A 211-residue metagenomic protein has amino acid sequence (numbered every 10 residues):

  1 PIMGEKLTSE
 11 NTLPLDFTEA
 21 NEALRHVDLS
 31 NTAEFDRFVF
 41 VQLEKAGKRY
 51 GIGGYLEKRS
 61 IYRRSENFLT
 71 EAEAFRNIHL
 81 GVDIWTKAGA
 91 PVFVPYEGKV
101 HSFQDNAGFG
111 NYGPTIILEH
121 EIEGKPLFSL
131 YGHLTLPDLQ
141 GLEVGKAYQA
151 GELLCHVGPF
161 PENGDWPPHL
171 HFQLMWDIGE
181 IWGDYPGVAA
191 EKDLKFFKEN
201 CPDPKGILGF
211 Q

Functional and structural regions predicted by a protein language model:
P1-D83, K87, D193-Q211: Polar/charged, compositionally biased leader and regulatory segments
I2-A23, Q140-E152, H156-E162, W166-Q211: Acidic, glycine-rich catalytic/binding loops that coordinate metals and/or anionic ligands
A72-G108: Short, glycine/small-residue-enriched coil/turn segments at secondary-structure junctions
H79, H120, H133, H169-H171: Histidine-centered active-site/metal-ligand motif
V82, P114-I116, P168-L170: Short beta-strand micro-motifs in enzyme catalytic cores
I84, G98, L118, G151 (+1 more regions): Terminal peptide-recognition signature
W85-T86, L134-L142: Short alpha-helix capping/helix-loop boundary micro-motifs
V94-D138: Zn2+-dependent peptidoglycan hydrolase active-site motif and core
